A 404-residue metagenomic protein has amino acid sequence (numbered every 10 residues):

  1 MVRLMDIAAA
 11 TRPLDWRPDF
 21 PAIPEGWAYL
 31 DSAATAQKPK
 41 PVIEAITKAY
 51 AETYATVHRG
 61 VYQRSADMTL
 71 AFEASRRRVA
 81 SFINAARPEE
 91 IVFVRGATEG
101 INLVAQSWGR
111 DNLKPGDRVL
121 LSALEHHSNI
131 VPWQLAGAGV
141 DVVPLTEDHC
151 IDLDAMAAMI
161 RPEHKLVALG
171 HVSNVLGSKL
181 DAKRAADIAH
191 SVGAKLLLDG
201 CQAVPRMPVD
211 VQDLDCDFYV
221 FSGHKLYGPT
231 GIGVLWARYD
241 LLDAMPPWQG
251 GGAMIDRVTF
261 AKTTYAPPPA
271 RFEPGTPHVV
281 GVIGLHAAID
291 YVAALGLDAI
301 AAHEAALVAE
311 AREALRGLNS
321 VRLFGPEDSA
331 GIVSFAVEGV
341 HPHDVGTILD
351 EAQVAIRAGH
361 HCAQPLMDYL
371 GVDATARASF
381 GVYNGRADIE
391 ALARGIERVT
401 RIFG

Functional and structural regions predicted by a protein language model:
M1-G404: Pyridoxal 5′-phosphate
